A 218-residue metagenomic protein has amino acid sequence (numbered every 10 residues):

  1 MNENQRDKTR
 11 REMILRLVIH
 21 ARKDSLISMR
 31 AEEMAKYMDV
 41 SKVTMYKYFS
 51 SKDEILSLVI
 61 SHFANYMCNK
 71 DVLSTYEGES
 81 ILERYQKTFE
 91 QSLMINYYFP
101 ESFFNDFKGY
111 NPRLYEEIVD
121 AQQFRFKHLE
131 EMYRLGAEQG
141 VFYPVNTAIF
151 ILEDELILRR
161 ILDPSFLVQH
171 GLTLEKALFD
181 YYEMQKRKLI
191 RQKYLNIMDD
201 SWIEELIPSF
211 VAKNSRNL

Functional and structural regions predicted by a protein language model:
M1-V40, E54: Basic, helix-initiating cap at the start of DNA-binding domains
L26-I27, E138, F142: Conserved hydrophobic residue
M38-F49: Short hydrophobic/aromatic patch on the recognition helix
S51-S57, Y66: Short amphipathic alpha-helical segment with a characteristic S/N-K-E followed by hydrophobic residues
L58, N69-F99: Hydrophobic alpha-helical connector segments
L93-E116, E130-E131, I197-W202: Amphipathic alpha-helical segments used for helix-helix packing
R113-Q139, A148-D163, D180: Amphipathic alpha-helical packing segments from all-alpha helical-bundle domains
R134, G171-L218: C-terminal peripheral helix-coil segments that are non-catalytic and often amphipathic
